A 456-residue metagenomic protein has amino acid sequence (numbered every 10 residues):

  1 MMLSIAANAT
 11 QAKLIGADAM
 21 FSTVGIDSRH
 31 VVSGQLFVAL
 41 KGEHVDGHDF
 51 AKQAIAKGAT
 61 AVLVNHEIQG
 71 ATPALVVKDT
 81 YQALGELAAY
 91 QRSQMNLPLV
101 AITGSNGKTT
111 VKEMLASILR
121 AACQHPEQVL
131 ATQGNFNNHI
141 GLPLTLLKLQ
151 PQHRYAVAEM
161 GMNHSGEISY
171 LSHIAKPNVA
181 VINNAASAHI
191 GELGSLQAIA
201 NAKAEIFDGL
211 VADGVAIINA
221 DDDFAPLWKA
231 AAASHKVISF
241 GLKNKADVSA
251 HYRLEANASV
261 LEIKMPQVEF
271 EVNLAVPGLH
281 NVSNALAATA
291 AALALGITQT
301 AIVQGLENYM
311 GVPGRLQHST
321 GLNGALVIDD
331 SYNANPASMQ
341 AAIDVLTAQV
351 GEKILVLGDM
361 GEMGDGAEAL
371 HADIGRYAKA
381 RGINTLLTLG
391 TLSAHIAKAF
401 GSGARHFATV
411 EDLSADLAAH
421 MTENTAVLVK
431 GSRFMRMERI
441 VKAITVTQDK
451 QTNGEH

Functional and structural regions predicted by a protein language model:
M1-I15, S33-L36, D46, T72 (+10 more regions): ATP-dependent carboxylate-amine ligase
M2-T103, T110-A121, I140, L147 (+6 more regions): Short, basic phosphate-binding NTP loop
A6, Q35, A54, L87 (+14 more regions): Residue-level signal for inorganic ion chemistry
T23-I26, A56-N65, A216-N219, V237-S239 (+1 more regions): Short, hydrophobic beta-strand segments that form beta-sheet elements in well-ordered domains
A51, I55-A56, S172-H173, K379: Non-catalytic positions within long, well-ordered alpha-helices that form the structural scaffold/packing of enzyme
T60-Q69, A220-F224, L242-K243, G390-A394 (+1 more regions): Short, polar loop motifs at secondary-structure junctions
G70, L84-A220, F224-A233, A292 (+2 more regions): Phosphate-binding loop of NTP-binding sites
E113-L119, Y252-F270, Q317-H318: Acidic-glycine-rich active-site phosphate/pyrophosphate-binding loop
